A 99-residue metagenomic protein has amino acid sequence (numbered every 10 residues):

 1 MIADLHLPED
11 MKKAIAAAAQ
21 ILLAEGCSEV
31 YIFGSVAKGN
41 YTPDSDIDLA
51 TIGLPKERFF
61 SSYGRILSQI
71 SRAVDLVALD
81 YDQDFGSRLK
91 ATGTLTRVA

Functional and structural regions predicted by a protein language model:
M1-E29, A37-P43, L54-A99: Catalytic core of pol beta-like nucleotidyltransferases
S45-I47: Periplasmic OmpA-like peptidoglycan-binding domain that tethers envelope proteins to the cell wall
A50-I52: Short hydrophobic/aromatic beta-strand micro-patches that form the beta-sheet surface supporting nucleotide- or nucleic
